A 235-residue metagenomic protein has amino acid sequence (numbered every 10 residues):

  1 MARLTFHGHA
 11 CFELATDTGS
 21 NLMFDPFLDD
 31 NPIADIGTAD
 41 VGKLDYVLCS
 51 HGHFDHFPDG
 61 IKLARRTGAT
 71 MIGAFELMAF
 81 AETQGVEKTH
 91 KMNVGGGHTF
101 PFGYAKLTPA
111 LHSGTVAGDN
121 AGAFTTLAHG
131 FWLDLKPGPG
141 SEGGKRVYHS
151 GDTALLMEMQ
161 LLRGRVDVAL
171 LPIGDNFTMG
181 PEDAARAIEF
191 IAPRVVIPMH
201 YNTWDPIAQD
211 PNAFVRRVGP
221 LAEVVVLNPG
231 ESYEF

Functional and structural regions predicted by a protein language model:
M1-N21, F27-P32, A213-L221, V226-S232: Zn-dependent metallo-beta-lactamase
M1-R3, A15-L22, G97-K106, L135-V147 (+1 more regions): Beta-strand-turn-beta hairpins that frame and shape the catalytic cleft of phosphate-ester-processing enzymes
E13-H53, P58-R65, S113-T125, T153-G164: Pre-active-site segment of Zn-dependent metallo-hydrolases
M23-P26, L44-G52, I72-F75, V147-G151 (+3 more regions): Active-site neighborhood of phospho(di)ester-bond hydrolases with catalytic His/Asp-centered motifs
D30-N31, H53-P58, M78-A81, G96-T99 (+5 more regions): Active-site environment of divalent metal-dependent phosphoester hydrolases
P58-F124: Glycine/small-residue-rich loop that forms an oxyanion/phosphate-binding "nest" at active or ligand-binding sites
T70, E82-G97, A185, E189-F235: Binuclear metal-ion centers of metallo-dependent hydrolases, dominated by the metallo-beta-lactamase
N120-H129, D134-E189: Active-site-proximal loop/helix segments of hydrolase catalytic cores
